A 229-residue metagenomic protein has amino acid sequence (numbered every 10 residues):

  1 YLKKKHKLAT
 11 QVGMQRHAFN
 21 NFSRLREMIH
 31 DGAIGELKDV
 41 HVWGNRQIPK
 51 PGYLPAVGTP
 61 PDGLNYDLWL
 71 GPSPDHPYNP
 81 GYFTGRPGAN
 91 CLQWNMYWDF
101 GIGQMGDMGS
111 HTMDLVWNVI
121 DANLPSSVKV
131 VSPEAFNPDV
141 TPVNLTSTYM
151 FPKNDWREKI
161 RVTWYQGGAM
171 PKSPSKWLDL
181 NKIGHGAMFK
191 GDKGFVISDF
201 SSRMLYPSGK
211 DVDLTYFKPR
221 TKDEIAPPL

Functional and structural regions predicted by a protein language model:
Y1, A18-I29, I48-Y53: Pocket-flanking alpha-helical
Y1-A18, G32: Beta-strand-loop-alpha-helix segment that lines the small-molecule cofactor/substrate pocket of alpha/beta enzymes
K7, R24, E36, H41-L229: Contiguous beta-strand/loop segments that form the cofactor/metal-binding neighborhood of enzyme cores
